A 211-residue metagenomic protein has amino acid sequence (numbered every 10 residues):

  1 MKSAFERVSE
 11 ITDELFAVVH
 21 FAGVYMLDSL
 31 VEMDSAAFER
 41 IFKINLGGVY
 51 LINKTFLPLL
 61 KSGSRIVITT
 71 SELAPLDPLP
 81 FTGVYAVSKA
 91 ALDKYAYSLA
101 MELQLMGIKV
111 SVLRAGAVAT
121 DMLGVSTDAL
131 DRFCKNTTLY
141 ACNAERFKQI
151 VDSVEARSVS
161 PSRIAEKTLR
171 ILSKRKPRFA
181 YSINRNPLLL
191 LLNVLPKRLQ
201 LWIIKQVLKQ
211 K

Functional and structural regions predicted by a protein language model:
A4, V19, I52-F56, L60 (+2 more regions): Hydrophobic positions on the long internal alpha-helix of Rossmann-like NAD(P)-dependent oxidoreductase domains
F21-M26: Conserved NAD(P)H cofactor-binding loop of Rossmann-fold oxidoreductase domains
S29-L30, A37-E39: Substrate-binding pocket helix/loop in short-chain dehydrogenase/reductase
M33, P78-A86, S98: Active-site loop-to-helix junction immediately N-terminal to the catalytic Tyr of the SDR YXXXK motif in Rossmann-fold
N53, S88-A91: Active-site helix of classical SDR
P58, M101-E102: Alpha-helical segment proximal to the catalytic Tyr-Lys
L105-R178: SDR active-site lid
